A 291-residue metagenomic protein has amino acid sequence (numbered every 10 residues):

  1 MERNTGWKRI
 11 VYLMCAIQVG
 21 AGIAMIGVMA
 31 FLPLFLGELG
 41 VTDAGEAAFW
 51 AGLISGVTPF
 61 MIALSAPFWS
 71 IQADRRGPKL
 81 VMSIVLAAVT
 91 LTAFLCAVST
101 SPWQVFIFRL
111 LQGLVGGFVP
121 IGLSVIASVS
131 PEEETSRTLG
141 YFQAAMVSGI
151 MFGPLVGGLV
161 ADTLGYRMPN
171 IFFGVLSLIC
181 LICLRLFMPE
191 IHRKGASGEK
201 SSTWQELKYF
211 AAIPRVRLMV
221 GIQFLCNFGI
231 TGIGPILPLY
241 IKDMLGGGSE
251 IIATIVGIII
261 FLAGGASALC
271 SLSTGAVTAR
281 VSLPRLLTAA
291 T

Functional and structural regions predicted by a protein language model:
M1-K8, E190-G221: Juxtamembrane intracellular "pre-TM" segments in multi-pass secondary transporters
F31-A48, I236-T254: Short amphipathic helix-loop junctions that connect adjacent transmembrane helices in Major Facilitator Superfamily/SLC
L53-W69, F261-S273: Central cavity-lining transmembrane alpha-helices of secondary-active solute carriers, predominantly the Major
L64-T100: Conserved MFS/SLC helix-loop-helix module at the cytosolic interface between two early adjacent transmembrane helices
R75-V85, A279-T291: Cytoplasmic membrane-interface "Motif A"-like loop-to-helix N-cap segments of 12-TM Major Facilitator Superfamily
T92, W103-L111: Paired small-residue
F108-M146: Cytoplasmic helix-loop-helix junction between adjacent transmembrane helices in 12-TM secondary transporters
P169-R185: Symmetry-related core transmembrane helices of the 12-TM Major Facilitator Superfamily/SLC fold
